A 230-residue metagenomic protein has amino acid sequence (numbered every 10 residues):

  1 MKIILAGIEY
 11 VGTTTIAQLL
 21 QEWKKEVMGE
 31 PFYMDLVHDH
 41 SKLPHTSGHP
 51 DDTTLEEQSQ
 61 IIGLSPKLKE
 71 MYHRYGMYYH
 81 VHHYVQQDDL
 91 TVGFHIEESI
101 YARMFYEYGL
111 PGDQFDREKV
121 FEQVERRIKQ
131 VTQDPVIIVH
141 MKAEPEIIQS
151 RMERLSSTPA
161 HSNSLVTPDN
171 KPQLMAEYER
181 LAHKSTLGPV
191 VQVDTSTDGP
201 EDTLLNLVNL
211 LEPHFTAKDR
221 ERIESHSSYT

Functional and structural regions predicted by a protein language model:
M1-I3: Pre-Walker A (Motif I) flank of P-loop NTPase domains
L5-L20: Glycine-rich phosphate-binding P-loop
I8-V11, H95-E98, E144-E146, T197-G199: Short, solvent-exposed loop/turn segments at secondary-structure junctions
Q18-Y84, I100-M104: Conserved substrate/cofactor phosphate-moiety recognition/catalytic segment in nucleotide-dependent phosphotransferases
P31-D35, D89-L90, V136-H140, V190-V193: Conserved beta-strand scaffold positions in the cores of enzyme catalytic domains, especially in NTP/NDP-utilizing
Q60-Q133: Glycine-rich phosphate-binding loop used to anchor ATP phosphates in small-molecule kinases, encompassing both
Y101-E177: A glycine- and Lys/Arg-enriched "phosphate-lid" helix/loop adjacent to the NTP-binding pocket of small-molecule kinases
R154-T230: NTP-dependent small-molecule kinase module
